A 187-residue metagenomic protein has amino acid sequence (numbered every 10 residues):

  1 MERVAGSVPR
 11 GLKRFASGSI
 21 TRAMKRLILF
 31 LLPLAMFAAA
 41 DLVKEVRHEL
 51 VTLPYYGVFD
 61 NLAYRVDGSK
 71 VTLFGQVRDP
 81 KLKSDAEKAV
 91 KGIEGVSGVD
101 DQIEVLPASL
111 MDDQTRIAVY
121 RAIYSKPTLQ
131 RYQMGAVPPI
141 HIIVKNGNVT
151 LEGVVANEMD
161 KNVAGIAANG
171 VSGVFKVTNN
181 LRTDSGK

Functional and structural regions predicted by a protein language model:
V4-G6, G11-A23: Short, Lys/Arg-enriched N-terminal segments with co-localized hydrophobic residues within the first ~10-30 amino acids
I20, K25-K187: N-terminal targeting leaders
